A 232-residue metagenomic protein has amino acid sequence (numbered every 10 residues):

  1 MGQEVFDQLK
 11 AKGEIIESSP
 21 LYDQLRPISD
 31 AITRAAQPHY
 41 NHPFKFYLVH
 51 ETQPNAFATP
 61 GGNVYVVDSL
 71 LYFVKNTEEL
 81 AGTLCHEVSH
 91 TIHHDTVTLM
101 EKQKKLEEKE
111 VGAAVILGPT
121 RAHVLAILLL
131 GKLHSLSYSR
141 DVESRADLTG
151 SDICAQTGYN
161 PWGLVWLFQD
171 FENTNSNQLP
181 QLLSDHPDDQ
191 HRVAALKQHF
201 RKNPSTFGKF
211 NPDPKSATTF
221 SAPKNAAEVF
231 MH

Functional and structural regions predicted by a protein language model:
M1-H232: A Zn2+-metalloprotease active-site environment signal
